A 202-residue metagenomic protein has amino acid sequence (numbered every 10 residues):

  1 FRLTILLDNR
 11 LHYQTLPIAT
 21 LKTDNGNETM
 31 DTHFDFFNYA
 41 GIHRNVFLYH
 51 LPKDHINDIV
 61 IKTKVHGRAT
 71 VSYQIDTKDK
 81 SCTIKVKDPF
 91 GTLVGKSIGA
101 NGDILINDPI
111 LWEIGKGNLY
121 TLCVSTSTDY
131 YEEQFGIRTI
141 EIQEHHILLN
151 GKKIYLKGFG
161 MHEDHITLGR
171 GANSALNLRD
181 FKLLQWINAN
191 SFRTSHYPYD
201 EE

Functional and structural regions predicted by a protein language model:
F1-E201: Secreted/periplasmic carbohydrate-active enzymes, especially glycoside hydrolases
